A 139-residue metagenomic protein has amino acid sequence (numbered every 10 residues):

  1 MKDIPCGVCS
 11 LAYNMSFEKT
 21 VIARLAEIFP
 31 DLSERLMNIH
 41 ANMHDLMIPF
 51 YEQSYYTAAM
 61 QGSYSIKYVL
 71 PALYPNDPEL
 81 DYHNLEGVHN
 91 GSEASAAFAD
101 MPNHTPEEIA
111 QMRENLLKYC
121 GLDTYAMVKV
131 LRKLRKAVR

Functional and structural regions predicted by a protein language model:
M1-E93: Conserved DEDDh/DEDDy metal-dependent 3′-5′ exonuclease domain
Q61, V69-R139: Acidic, Mg2+-coordinating catalytic module of metal-dependent nucleases/exonucleases that use a two-metal-ion mechanism
